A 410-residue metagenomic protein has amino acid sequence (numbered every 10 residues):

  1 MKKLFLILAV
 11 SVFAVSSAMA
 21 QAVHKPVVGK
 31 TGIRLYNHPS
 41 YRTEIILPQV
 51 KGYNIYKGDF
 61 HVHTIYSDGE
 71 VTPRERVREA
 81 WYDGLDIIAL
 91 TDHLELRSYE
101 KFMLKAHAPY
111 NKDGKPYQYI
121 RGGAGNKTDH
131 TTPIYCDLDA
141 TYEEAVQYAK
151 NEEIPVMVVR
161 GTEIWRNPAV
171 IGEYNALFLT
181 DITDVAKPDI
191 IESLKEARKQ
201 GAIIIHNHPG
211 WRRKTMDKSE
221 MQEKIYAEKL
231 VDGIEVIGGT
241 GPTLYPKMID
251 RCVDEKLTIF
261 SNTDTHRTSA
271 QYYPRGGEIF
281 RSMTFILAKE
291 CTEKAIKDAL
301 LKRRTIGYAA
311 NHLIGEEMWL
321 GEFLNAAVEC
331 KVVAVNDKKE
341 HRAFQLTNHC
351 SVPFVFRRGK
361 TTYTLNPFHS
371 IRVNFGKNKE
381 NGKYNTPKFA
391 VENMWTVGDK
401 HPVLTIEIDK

Functional and structural regions predicted by a protein language model:
L4-F13: Sec-dependent N-terminal signal peptides
V12-F13, V71, F102, P274: Alpha-helical transmembrane segments and their juxtamembrane interfaces
S16-A20: Sec/Tat signal peptide C-region and signal peptidase I cleavage site
Q21-D59, V77-R78, G172-L179, K214-K410: Charged catalytic cores and adjacent phosphate/nucleic-acid-binding surfaces used for phosphate/nucleic-acid chemistry
L35-Q200, H206-N207, V236-I249: A metal-dependent hydrolase metal-coordination microenvironment
T162-R166, G210-R213, T265-H266: Short glycine-enriched loops at secondary-structure junctions
K199-N207, W211-E223: Noncatalytic carbohydrate-binding groove/subsite architecture in carbohydrate-active enzymes
